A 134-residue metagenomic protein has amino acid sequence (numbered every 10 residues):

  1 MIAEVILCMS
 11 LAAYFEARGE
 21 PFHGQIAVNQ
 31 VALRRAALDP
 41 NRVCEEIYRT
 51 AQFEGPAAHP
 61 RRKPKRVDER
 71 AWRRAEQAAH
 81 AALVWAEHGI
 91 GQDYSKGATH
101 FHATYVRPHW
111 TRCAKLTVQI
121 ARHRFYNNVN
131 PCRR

Functional and structural regions predicted by a protein language model:
E4-R134: Bacterial extracytoplasmic/cell-wall-associated proteins, especially those involved in peptidoglycan
